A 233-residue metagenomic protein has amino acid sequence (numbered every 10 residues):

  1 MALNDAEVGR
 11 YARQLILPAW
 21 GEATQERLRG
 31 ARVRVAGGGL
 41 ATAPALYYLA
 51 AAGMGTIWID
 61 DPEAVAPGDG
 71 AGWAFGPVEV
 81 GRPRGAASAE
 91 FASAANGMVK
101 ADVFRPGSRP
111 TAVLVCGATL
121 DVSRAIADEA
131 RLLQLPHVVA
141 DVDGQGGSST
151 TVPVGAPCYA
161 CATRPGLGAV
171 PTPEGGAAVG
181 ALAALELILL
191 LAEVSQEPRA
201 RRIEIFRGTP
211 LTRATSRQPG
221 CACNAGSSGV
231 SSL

Functional and structural regions predicted by a protein language model:
M1-L233: Adenine nucleotide-associated cytosolic modules
